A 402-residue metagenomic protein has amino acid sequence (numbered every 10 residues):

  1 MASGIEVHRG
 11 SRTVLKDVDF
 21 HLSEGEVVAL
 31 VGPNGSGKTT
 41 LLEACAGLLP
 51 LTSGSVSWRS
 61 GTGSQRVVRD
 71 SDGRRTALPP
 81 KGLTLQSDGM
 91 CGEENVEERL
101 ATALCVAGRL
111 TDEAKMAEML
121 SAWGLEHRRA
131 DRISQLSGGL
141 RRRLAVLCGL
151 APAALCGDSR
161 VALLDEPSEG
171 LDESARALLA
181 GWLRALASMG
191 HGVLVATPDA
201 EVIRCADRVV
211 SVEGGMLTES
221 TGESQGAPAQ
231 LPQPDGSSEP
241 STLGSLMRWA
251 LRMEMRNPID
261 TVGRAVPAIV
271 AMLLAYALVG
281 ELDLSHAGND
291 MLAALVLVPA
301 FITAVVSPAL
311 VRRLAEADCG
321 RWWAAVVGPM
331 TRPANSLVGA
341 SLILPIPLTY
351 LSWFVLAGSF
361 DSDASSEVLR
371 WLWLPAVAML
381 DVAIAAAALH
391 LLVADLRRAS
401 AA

Functional and structural regions predicted by a protein language model:
L15-D17: Conserved structural motif at the start of ABC-family nucleotide-binding domains
V31-P33: The feature captures the beta-strand-to-loop junction immediately N-terminal to the Walker
A46: Helix-to-loop junction immediately C-terminal to a conserved catalytic motif
G54-A77: Conserved ABC transporter NBD signature motif
S87, G92-G108, K115: Q-loop/switch helix immediately C-terminal to the Walker
E113-R128: Conserved ABC ATPase "signature" region
D165, L171-D172: ABC-family nucleotide-binding domains
A275, D290-R313: Long, hydrophobic alpha-helical segments
